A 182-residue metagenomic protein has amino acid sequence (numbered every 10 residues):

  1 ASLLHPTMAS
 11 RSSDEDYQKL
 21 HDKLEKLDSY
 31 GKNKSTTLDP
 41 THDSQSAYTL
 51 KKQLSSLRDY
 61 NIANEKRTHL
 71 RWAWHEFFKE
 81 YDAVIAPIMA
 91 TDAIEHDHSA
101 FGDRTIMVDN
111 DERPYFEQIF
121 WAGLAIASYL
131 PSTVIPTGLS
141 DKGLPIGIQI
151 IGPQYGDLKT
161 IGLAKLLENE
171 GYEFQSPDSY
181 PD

Functional and structural regions predicted by a protein language model:
A1-S2: Acidic helix-start/capping segments at beta-turn-to-alpha-helix junctions
H5-H75, I88-T91, H96-H98, P136-T137 (+1 more regions): Short helix-loop capping/hinge segments that flank enzyme active sites or metal/cofactor-binding pockets
E25-K34, A47-L54, R104-V108, G123-T133 (+1 more regions): Noncatalytic linker/hinge segments flanking ATPase motor cores
R58-Y60, T105-V108, Q149: A short, structure-level motif marking secondary-structure boundaries and short turns
N61-E65, W72, E80, P114 (+2 more regions): Structural helix-boundary/capping segments
I94-Q118: Short, surface-exposed loop/helix-turn segments at secondary-structure junctions that function as lids/hinges flanking
